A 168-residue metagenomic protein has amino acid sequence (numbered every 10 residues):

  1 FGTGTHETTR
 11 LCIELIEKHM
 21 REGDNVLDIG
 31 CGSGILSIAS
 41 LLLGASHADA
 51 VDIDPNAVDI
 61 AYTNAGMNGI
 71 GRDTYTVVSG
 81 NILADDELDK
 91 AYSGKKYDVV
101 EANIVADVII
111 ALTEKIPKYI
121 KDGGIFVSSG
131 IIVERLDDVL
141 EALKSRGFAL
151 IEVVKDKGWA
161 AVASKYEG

Functional and structural regions predicted by a protein language model:
T3-I82: Conserved SAM/SAH cofactor-binding pocket of Class I
I53-E167: S-adenosylmethionine
